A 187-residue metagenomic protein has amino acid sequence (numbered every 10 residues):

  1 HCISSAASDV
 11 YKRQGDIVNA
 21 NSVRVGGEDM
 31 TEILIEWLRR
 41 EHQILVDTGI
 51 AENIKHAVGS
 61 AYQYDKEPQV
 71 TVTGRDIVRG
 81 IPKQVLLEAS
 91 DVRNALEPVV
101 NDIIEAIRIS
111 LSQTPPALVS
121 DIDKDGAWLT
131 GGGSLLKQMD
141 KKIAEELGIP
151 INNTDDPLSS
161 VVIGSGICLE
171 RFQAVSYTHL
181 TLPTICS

Functional and structural regions predicted by a protein language model:
H1-A7, Y11, H179-S187: Single conserved hydrophobic/aromatic residue that forms the stacking wall/gate of nucleotide- or nucleobase-binding
R13-E97, I122: Phosphate-binding glycine-rich/basic clefts of nucleotide- and phosphate-handling proteins, predominantly
D16-V18, S120-D125, L147-P150: Short, surface-exposed connector motifs at secondary-structure boundaries
L34, I107, L129, S165: Residue-level signature of catalytic and energy-coupling elements of molecular machines, predominantly ATP/GTP-dependent
D47, A51, I167-L180: Acidic, glycine/GT-rich loop-and beta-edge segments that sit at the periphery of enzyme/chaperone cores
A95-D123, C168-F172: Phosphate/ATP-binding catalytic cores across multiple sugar-kinase/actin-like superfamilies, primarily ASKHA
V119-I143: Glycine-rich phosphate-binding loops at beta-strand->alpha-helix junctions
K141-G166: Conserved phosphate-binding/catalytic loops in two-lobed NTP-binding clefts
